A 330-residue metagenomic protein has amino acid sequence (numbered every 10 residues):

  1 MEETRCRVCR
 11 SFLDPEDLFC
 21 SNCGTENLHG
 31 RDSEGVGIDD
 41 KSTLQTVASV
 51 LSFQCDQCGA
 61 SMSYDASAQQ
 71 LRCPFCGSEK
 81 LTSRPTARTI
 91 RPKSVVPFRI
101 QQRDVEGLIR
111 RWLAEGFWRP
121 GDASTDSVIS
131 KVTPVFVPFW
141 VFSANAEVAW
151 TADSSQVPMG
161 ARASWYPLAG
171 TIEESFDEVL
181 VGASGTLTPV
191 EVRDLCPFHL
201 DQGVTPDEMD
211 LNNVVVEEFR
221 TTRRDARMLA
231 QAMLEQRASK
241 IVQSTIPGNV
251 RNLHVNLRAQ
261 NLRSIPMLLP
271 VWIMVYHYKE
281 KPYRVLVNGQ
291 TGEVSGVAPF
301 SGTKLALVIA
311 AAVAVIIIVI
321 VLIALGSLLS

Functional and structural regions predicted by a protein language model:
M1-R7, D32-S42, Q54-A60: Short Cys/His-rich Zn2+-coordinating modules
E3, D17, A48-S52, Q70: Residues immediately within or flanking Cys/His clusters that coordinate Zn2+ in small zinc-binding modules
C6, C20-C23, C55-C58, C73-C76: Short cysteine-rich clusters marking metal-coordination/redox-active sites
D14-P15, L28, S63, L81: Short functional micro-motifs and their immediate structural scaffolds
G24-D32, G77-R84: Short Cys/His-rich micro-motifs in 6-15 aa windows
D65, T86-P282, L329: Charged, low-complexity helical/coil segments in non-catalytic cytosolic or luminal regions
F142, I265-V315: Extended hydrophobic
V319-S330: Juxtamembrane boundary at the C-terminal end of a transmembrane helix
